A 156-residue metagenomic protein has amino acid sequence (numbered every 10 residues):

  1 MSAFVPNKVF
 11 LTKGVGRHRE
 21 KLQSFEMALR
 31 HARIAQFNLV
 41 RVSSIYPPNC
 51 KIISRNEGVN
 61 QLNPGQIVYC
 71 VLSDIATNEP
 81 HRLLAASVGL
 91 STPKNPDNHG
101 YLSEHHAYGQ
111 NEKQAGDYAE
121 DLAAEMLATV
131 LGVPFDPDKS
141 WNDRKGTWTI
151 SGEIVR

Functional and structural regions predicted by a protein language model:
M1-R156: Helix-coil modules at protein/domain termini and other flexible surface or pore-lining loops, especially C-terminal
